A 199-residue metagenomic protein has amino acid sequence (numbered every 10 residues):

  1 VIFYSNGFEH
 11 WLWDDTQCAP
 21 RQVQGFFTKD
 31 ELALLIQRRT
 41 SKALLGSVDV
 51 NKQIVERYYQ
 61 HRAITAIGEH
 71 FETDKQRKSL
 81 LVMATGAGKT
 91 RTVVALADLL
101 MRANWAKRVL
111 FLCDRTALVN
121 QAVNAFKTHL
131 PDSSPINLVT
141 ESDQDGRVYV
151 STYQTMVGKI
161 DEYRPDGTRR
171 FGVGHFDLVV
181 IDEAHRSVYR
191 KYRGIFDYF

Functional and structural regions predicted by a protein language model:
V1-R108, C113, A117-S133, Q144-V148 (+3 more regions): ATP-dependent helicase/translocase motor core
S133-N137, E141, S187-R193: Short alpha-helical segments and helix-capping/turn motifs at coil-helix boundaries
V157-I160, V188: Activation segment
G167-F199: SF2 helicase catalytic motif II
